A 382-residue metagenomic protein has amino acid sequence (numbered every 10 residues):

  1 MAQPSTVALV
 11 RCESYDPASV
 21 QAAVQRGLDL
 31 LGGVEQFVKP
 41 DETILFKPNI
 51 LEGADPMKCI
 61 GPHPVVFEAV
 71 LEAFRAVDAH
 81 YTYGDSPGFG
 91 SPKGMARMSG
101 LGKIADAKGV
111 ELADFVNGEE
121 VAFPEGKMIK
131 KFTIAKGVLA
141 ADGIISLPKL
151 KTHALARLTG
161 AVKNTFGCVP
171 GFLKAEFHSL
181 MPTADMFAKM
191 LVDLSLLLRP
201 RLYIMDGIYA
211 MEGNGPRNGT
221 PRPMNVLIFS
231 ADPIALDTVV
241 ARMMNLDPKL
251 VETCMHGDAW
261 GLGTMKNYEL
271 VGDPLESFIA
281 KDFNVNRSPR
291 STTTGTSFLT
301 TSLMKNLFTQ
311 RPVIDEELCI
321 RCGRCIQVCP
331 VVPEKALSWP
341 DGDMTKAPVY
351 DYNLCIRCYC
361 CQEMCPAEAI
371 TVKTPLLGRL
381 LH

Functional and structural regions predicted by a protein language model:
M1-E316, I320-C322, I326, V332-A347 (+3 more regions): N-terminal and secondary-structure boundary signal
I356-R357: Extended, alpha-helix-rich binding/interface surfaces that flank or overlap catalytic cores and mediate recognition
